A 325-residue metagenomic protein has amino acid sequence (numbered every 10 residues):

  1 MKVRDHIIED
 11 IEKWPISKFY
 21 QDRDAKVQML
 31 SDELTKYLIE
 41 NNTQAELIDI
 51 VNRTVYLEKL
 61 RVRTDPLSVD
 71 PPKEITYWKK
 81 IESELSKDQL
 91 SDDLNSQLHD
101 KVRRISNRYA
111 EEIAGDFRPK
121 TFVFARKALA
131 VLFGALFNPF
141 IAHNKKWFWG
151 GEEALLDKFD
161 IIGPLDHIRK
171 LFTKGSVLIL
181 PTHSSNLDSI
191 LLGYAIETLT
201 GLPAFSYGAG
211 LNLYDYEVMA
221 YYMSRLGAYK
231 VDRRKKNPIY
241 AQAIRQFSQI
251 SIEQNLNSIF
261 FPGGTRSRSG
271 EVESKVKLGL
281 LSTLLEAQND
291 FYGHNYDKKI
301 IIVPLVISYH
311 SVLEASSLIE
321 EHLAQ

Functional and structural regions predicted by a protein language model:
K2-L178, S185-Y194, D215, A220-L226 (+1 more regions): Membrane-anchoring hydrophobic helices of lipid-metabolizing enzymes
D22-Y77, G134, A204-F205, G210-A228 (+1 more regions): A cross-family acyltransferase "interaction/gating" segment
T173-P181, L256-S258, P262: Pre-Walker A (Motif I) flank of P-loop NTPase domains
I179, H183, Y207-G210: Non-catalytic terminal/interface segments that mediate subunit docking, oligomerization, and allosteric communication
H183-L187, T265-R268: Gly/Ser/Thr-rich loops at beta-strand to alpha-helix junctions that form or flank small-molecule/cofactor-binding
D188-T198, A287-G293: Histidine-anchored nucleotide/phosphate-binding helix
A195-G201, L278-G279: A glycine- and small-aliphatic-rich helix-loop capping segment at beta-alpha/alpha-beta transitions that lines
D232-R234: Short, polar/flexible loop-turn hinges at active-site or ligand-entry regions and domain interfaces
